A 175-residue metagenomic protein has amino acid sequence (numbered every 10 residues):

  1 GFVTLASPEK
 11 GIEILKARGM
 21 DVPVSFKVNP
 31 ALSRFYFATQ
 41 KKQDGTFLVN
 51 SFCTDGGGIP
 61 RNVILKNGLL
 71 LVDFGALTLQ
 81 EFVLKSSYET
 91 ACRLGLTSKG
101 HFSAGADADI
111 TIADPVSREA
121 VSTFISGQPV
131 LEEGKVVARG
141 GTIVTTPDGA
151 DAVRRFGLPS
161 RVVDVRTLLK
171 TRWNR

Functional and structural regions predicted by a protein language model:
G1-L70: Active-site neighborhoods of metal-dependent hydrolases
K42-V49, G56-R175: Active-site microenvironment of metallo-dependent hydrolases
